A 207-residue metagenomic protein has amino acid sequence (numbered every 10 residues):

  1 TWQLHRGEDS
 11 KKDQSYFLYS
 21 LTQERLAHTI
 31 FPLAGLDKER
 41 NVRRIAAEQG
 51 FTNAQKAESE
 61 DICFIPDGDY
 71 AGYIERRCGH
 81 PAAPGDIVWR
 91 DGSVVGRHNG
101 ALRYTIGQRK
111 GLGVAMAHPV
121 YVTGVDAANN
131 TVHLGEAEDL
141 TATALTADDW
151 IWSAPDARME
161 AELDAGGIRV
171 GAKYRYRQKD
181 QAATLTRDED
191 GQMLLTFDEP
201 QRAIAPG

Functional and structural regions predicted by a protein language model:
T1-P206: Nucleotide-activated chemistry modules centered on ATP-dependent adenylation/adenylyltransferase
